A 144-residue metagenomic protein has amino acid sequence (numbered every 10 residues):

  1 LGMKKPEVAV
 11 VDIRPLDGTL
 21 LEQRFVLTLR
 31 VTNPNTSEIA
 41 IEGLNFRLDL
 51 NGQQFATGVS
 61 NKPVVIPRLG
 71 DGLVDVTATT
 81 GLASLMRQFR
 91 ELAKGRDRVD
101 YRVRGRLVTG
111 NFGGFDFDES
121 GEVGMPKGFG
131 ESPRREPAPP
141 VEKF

Functional and structural regions predicted by a protein language model:
L1-L16, G110, D116-F144: Mature-chain termini and adjacent capping regions
K5-A56, F115-F117: Post-signal-peptide N-terminal segment of Sec-exported extracytoplasmic proteins
P15-D17, T36, V64, F89-A93: Outer-membrane beta-barrel proteins
R24-V26, D71-D75, R98-R102, D118: Intrinsic-disorder/low-complexity, polar/charged segments enriched in Ser/Thr/Lys/Arg/Asp/Glu/Gln
D49, D71, P140-F144: Domain-level marker for long, solvent-exposed, non-transmembrane regions
L50-R87: Intrinsically disordered, low-complexity Pro/Gly/Ser/Thr-rich segments with frequent PxxP/GP/PP motifs and embedded
G81-R134: Terminal connector regions
